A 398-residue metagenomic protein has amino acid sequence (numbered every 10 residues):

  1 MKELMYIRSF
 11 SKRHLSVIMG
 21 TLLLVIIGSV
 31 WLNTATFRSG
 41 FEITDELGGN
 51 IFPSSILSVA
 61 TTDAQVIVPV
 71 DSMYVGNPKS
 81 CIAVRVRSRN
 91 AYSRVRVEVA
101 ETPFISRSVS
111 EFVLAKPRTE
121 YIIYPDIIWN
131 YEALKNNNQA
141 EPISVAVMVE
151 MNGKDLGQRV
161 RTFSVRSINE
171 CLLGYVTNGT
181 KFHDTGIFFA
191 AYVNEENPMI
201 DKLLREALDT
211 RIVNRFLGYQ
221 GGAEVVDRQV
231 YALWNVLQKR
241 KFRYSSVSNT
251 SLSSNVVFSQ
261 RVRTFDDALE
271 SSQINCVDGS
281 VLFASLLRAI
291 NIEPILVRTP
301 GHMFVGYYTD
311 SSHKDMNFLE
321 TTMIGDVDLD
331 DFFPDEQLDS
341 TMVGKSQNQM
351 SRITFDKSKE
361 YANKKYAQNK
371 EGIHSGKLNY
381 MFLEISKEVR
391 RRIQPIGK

Functional and structural regions predicted by a protein language model:
M1-R13: N-terminal Lys/Arg-rich, disordered targeting/topogenic segments
S16-W31: Hydrophobic membrane-insertion alpha-helices, especially the h-region of bacterial N-terminal signal peptides
A35-G174: Beta-strand-enriched, solvent-exposed domains that form extended recognition/catalytic surfaces
D71, C81-S88, Y92-S110, R161-S167 (+3 more regions): Alpha-helical and coiled-coil interaction segments, frequently adjacent to or embedded within charge-biased
F188-S271, H313: Secondary-structure boundary elements
I274: Long, structured stretches of catalytic cores involved in phosphate-ester chemistry, encompassing
V277-A367: Hydrophobic/aromatic-rich core segments of domains that either
